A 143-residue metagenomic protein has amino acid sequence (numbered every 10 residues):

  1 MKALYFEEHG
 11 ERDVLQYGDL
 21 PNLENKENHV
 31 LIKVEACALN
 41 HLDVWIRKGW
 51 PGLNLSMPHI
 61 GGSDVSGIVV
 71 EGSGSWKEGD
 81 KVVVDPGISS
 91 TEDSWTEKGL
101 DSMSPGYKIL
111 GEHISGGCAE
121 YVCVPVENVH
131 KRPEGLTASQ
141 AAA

Functional and structural regions predicted by a protein language model:
M1-K2: Extreme N-terminal starter segment of soluble prokaryotic enzymes
Y5-E8, K48, E71: Residue-level signal for short segments within beta-strands and strand-turn junctions of well-structured beta-sheet
E7-E11, C37-L39: Short polar catalytic/cofactor-binding loops
R12-P21: Short glycine/threonine/proline-enriched tight-turn/helix- or strand-capping micro-motif at secondary-structure
P21-A38, W50-E97, P133-G135: Glycine-rich beta-strand-centered segment in the early N-terminal region that forms part of a ligand/cofactor-binding
L42-R47: Cytochrome P450 core scaffold surrounding the K-helix E-X-X-R motif and the conserved "meander" helix-loop region
I88-A143: NAD(P)H dinucleotide-binding glycine-rich loop of Rossmann-like/cofactor-binding domains, especially the beta1-alpha1
